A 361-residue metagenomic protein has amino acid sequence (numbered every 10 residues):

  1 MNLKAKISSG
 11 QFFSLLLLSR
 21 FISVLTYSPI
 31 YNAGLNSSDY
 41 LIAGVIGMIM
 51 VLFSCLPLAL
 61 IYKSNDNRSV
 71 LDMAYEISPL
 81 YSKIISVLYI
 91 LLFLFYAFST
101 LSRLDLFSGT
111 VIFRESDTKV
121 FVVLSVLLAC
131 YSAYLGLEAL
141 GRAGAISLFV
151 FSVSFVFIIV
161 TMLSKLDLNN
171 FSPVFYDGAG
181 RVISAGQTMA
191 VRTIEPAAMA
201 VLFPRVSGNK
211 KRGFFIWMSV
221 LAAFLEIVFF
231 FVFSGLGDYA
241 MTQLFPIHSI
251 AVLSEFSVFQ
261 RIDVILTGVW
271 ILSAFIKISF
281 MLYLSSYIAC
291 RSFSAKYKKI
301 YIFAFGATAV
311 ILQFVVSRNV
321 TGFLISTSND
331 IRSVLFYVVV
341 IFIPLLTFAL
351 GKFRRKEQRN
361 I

Functional and structural regions predicted by a protein language model:
I7-S28, A43-G47, V51, Y89-F93 (+6 more regions): Hydrophobic, membrane-embedded alpha-helices of multi-pass small-molecule transporters
F21-T118: Membrane helical hairpin/interfacial module
G34, L106-G109, L127-S147, P204-G208: Membrane-water interface regions at transmembrane-helix termini and the short interhelical loops of multi-pass membrane
D39, A43-M48, A143-F151, V206-F231 (+2 more regions): Junctions where cytoplasmic loops transition into the N-terminal start of transmembrane alpha-helices in multi-pass
L94-L101, A133, V150-F175, F233 (+1 more regions): Hydrophobic alpha-helical segments and their helix-loop junctions in multi-pass secondary transporters
K119, S132-M162, R332-I343: Membrane-interface loop-to-helix entry segments
L236-D263: Membrane-interface interhelical connector segments
F293-I300, F314-Y337: Extracellular/periplasmic helix-loop-helix junctions in multi-pass membrane proteins
